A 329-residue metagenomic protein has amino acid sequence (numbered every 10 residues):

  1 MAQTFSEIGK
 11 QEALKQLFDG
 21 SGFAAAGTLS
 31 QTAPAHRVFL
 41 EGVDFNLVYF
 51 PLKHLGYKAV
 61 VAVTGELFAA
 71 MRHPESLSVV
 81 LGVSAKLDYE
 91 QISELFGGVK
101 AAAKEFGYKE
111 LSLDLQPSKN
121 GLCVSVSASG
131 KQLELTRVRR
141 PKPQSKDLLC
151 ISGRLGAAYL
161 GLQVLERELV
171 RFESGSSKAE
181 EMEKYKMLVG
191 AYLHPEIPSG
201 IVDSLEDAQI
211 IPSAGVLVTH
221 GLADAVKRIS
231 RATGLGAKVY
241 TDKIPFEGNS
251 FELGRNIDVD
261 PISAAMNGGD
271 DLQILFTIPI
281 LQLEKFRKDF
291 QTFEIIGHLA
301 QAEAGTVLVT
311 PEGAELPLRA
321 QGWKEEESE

Functional and structural regions predicted by a protein language model:
M1-E329: Helix-biased detector of long, well-ordered alpha-helical tracts
